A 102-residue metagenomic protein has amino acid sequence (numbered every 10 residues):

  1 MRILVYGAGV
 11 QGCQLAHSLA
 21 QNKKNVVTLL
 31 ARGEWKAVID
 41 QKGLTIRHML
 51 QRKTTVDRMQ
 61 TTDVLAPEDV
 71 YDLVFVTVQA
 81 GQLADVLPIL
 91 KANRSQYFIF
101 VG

Functional and structural regions predicted by a protein language model:
M1-Q51: NAD(P)+-binding Rossmann beta1-loop-alpha1 motif at the extreme N-terminus of oxidoreductases
K53-R58, T62-G102: Rossmann-like NAD(P)(H) cofactor-binding subdomain of soluble oxidoreductases
